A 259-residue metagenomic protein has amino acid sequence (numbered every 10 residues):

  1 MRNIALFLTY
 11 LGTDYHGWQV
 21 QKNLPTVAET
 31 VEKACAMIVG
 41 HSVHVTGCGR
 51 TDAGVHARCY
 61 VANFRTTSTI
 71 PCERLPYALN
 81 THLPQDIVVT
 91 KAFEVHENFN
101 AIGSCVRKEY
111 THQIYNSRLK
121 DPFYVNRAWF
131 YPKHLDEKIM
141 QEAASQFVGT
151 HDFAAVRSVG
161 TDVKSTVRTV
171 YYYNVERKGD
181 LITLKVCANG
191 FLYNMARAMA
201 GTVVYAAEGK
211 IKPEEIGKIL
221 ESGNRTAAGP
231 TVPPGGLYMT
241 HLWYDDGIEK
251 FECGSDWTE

Functional and structural regions predicted by a protein language model:
M1-E259: Structured-RNA-binding interfaces characteristic of tRNA pseudouridine synthases
